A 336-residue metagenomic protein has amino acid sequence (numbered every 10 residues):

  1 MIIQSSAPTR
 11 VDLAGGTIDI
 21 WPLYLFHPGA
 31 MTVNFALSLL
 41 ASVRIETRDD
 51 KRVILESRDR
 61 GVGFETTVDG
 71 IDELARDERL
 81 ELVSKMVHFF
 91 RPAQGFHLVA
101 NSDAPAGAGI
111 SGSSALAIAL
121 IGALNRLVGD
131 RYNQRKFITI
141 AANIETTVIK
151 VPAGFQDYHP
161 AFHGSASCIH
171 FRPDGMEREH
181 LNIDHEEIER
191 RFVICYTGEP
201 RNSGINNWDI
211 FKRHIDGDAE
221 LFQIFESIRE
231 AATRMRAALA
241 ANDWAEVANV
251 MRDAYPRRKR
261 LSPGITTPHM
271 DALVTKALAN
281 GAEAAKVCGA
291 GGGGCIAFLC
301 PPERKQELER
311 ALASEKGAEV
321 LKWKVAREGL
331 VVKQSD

Functional and structural regions predicted by a protein language model:
M1-A14, I18-W21, L25-F26, N34-F35 (+4 more regions): C-terminal nucleotide
R76, A93-S102: Flexible, acidic active-site loops/lids enriched in D/E/S/T/G that coordinate Mg2+ and/or position polar
V99, A123, L321: General small-molecule cofactor/ligand-binding pocket signal
A104-A108, E283-A285: Short pre-catalytic strand/loop immediately N-terminal to key active-site residues, enriched for Gly-Thr
G107-I110, K259-L261: A generic structural signal for short coil/turn motifs at secondary-structure boundaries
I110-Q134, S165: DPxDG-like acidic metal-binding loop motif
G293: Glycine-rich active-site/cofactor-binding loop and its immediate structural neighborhood
